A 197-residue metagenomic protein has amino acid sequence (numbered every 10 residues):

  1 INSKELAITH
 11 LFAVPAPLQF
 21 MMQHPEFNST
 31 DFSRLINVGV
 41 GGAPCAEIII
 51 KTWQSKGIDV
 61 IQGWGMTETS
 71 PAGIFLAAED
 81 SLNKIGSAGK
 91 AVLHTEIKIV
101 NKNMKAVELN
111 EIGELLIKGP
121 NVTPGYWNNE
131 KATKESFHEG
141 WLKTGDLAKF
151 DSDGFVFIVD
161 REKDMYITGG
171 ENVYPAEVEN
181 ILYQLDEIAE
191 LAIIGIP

Functional and structural regions predicted by a protein language model:
N2, H24-P25, N129, G169 (+1 more regions): Residue-level signal for well-ordered alpha-helical positions
S3, I8-A13, M22-N83, E96: Gly/Ser/Thr-rich phosphate-binding loop
L11-V14, N103, G119, P124-G125 (+1 more regions): AMP-binding/adenylate-forming catalytic core of the ANL superfamily
P17-L18, C45, V122: Alpha-helix capping/helix-boundary segments
G42, G65, G89, D146 (+1 more regions): Active-site glycine-centered loops adjacent to acidic/histidine catalytic or metal-binding residues that shape
I74, K90-H94, K105-S136, E171-V173: Conserved ATP/PPi-binding loop(s) of AMP-dependent carboxylate-activating enzymes
H94-E96, E139, T144-G145, A189: Short loop/turn microsegments at loop-to-beta-strand junctions
V100-N101, L109, T144, F150: Hydrophobic alpha-helical segments, especially N-terminal targeting/anchoring helices
